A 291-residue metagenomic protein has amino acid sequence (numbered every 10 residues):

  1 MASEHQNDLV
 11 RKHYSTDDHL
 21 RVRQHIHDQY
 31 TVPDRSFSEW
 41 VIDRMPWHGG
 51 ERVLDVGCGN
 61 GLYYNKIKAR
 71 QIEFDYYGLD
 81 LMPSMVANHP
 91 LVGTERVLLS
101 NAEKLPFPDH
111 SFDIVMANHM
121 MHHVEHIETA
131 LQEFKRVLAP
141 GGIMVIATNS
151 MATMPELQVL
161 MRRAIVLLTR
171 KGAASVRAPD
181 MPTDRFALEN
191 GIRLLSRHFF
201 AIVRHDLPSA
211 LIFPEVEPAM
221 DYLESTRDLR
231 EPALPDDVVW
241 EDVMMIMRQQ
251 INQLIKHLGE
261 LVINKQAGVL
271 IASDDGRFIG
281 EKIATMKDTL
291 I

Functional and structural regions predicted by a protein language model:
M1-H48, L62-K66, M85: Conserved class I S-adenosyl-L-methionine
S3, D34, R185-I291: Conserved Class I S-adenosyl-L-methionine
R52-K104: Class I SAM-dependent methyltransferase SAM/SAH-binding core
E103-I114: A short acidic, Gly/Pro-enriched loop at the edge of an enzyme's catalytic core that lines a small-molecule cofactor
D113-H126, T148-S150: A short SAM/SAH-binding and catalytic strip from SAM-dependent methyltransferases
T129-E133: Short, conserved SAM-binding segment of the class I
K135, G141-P214: Conserved catalytic/acceptor-binding region of the Class I
